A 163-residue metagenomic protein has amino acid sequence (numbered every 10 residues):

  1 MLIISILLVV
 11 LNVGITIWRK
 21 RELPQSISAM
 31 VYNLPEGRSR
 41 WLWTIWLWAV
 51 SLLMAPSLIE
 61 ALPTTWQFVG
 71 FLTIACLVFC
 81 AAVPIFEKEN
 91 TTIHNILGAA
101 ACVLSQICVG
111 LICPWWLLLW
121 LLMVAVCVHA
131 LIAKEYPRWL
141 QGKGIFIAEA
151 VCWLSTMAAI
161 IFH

Functional and structural regions predicted by a protein language model:
M1-L2, A55-F68, I107-L119, I161-H163: Helix-coil boundary and interhelical linker segments in multi-pass alpha-helical membrane proteins
M1-L62: N-terminal topogenic module of multi-pass integral membrane proteins
I6-G14, I45-A55, V103-I112, L122-V126 (+1 more regions): Hydrophobic cores of alpha-helical transmembrane segments in multi-pass inner/ER membrane proteins, independent
V10-R19, F79-I85, C127-L131: Transmembrane alpha-helical segments that form the membrane-embedded catalytic/substrate-channel core of multi-pass
R19-E22, E60-P63, V83-E87, L111-P114 (+2 more regions): Juxtamembrane transmembrane-helix termini
E22-W48, F86-S105, W139-C152: Juxtamembrane helix-loop boundaries in multi-pass membrane proteins
Q67-M123: Membrane-proximal helix-loop-helix units in multi-pass membrane proteins
C113-H163: Terminal transmembrane helical module of multi-pass membrane proteins
